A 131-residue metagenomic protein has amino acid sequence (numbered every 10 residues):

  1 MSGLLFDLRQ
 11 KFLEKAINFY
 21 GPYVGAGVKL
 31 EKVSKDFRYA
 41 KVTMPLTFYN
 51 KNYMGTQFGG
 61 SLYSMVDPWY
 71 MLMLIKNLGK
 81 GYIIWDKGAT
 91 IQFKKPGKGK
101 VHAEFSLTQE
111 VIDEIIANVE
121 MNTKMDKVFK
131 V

Functional and structural regions predicted by a protein language model:
M1-K41: Non-catalytic linker/capping segments at the edges of enzyme domains
S2-D7, T108-V131: HotDog/MaoC-like acyl-thioester-processing domains
G25-L30, K87-F93, E114-A117: Short structured motifs
A26, R38-A40, W85-A89, G99-A103 (+1 more regions): A generic structural signal for short beta-strands and their flanking turns/coil linkers
V33-Q57: N-terminal leader/targeting helix
D36, T47-N50, P68-Y70, Q109-V111: Short, charged/polar surface micro-motifs in flexible loops or helix N-caps
F48-W69, I83: Hot-dog-fold acyl-thioester-processing enzymes
M73-E110: Hydrophobic beta-strand-centered segment that forms part of the acyl-chain substrate-binding groove
